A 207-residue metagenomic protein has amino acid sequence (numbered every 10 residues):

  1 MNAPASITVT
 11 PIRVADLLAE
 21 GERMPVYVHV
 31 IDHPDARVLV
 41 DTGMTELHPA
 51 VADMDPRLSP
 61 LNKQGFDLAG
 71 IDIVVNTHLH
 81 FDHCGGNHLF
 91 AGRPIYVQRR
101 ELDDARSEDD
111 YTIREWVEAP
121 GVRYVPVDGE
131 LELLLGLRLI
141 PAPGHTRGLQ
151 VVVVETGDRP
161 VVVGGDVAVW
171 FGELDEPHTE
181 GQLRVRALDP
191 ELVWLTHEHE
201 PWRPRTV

Functional and structural regions predicted by a protein language model:
M1-L39, M44-L47, H178-L192, P201-V207: Zn-dependent metallo-beta-lactamase
P11-V14, V26-D32, V38, D128-G157: Core dinuclear metal-dependent hydrolase active-site scaffold
T45-E46, L131, R138-P141, R147-V207: Metallo-beta-lactamase
D55, S59-D72, V97-P141, E176-L192: Metallo-beta-lactamase
I71-D82: Metallo-beta-lactamase
G85-A91, P204-T206: Metal-dependent catalytic neighborhoods of phosphoester/phosphodiester hydrolases
P94-R99, V162-G165: Short hydrophobic/aromatic-enriched beta-strand-loop microsegments
